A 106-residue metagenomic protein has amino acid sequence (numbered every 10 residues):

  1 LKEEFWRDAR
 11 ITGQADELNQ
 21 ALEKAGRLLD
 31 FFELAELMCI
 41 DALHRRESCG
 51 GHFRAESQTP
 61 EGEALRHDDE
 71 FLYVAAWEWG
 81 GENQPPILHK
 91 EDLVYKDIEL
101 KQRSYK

Functional and structural regions predicted by a protein language model:
L1-K106: Glycine- and aromatic-enriched mobile tails/lids
